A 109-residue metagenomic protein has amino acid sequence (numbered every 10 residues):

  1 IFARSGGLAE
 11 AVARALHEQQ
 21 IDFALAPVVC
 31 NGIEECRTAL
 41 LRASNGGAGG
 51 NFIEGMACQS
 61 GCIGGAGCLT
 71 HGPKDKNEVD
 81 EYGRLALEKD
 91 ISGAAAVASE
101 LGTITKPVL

Functional and structural regions predicted by a protein language model:
I1-L109: Iron-sulfur (Fe-S) cluster-binding modules
